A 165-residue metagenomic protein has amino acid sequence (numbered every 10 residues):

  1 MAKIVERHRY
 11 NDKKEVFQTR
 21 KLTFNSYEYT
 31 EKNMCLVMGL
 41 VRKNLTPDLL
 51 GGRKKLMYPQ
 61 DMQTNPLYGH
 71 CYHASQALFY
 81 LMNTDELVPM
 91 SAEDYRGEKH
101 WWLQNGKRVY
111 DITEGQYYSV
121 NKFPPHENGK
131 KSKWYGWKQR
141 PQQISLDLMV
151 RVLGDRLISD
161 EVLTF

Functional and structural regions predicted by a protein language model:
A2-F165: A structural boundary/capping signal
